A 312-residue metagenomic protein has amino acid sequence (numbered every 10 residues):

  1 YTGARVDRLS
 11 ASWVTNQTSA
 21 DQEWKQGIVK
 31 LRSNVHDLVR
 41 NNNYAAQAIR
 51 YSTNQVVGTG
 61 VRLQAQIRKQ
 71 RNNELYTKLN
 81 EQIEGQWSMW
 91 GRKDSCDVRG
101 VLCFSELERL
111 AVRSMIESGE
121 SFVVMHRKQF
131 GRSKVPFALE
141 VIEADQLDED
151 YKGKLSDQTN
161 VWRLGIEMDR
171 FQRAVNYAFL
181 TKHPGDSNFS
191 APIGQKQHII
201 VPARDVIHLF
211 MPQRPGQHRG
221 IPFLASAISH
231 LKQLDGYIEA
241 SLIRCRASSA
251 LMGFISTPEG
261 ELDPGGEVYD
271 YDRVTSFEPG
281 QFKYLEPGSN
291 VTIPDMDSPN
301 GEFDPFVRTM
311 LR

Functional and structural regions predicted by a protein language model:
Y1-N72: N-terminal-proximal low-complexity accessory segments that begin disordered and transition into the first
Y1-T15, F189-P192, E267-V274, P279 (+1 more regions): Intrinsically disordered, low-complexity linkers and terminal tails enriched in Pro/Gly and often acidic or mixed-charge
D7, L31, R62-Q64, V135 (+9 more regions): Intrinsically disordered, low-complexity, compositionally biased regions/tails
Q26-V56, R92-V98, H230-Y237, F277-T292: Short, charged N-terminal helix-start/capping segments
Y44-P212: Structured, mid-chain assembly/scaffold modules that mediate subunit interfaces within large macromolecular complexes
D205-R312: Extended, charged amphipathic alpha-helical segments
